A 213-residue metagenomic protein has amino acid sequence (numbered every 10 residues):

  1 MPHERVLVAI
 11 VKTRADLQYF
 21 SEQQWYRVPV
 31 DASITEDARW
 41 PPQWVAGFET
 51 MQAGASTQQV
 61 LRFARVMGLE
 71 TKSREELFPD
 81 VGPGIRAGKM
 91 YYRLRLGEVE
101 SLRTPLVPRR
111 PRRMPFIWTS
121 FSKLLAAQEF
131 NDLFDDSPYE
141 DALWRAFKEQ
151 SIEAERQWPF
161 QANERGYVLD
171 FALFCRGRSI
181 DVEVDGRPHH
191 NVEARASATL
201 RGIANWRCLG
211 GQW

Functional and structural regions predicted by a protein language model:
M1-L133, S137, D141-E155, N163-R165: Structured alpha/beta reader/binder surfaces that contact nucleic acids or chromatin modification marks
A46, Q157-P159, D170-A172: Residue-level detector of beta-strand face positions
T50, P159, D185-R187: Short strand-loop junctions, especially beta-strand C-caps/beta-turns that link beta-sheets to coils or alpha-helices
E153-W158, Q212-W213: Short, well-structured beta-strand/strand-turn elements
G166-W213: Basic, amphipathic alpha-helical patches used to engage nucleic acids or provide basic targeting signals, exemplified
